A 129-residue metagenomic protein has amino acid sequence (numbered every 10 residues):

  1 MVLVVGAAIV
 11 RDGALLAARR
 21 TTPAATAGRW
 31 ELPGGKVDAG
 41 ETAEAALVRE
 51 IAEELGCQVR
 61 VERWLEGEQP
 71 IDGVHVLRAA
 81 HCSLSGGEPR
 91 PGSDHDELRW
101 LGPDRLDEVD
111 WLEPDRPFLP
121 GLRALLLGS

Functional and structural regions predicted by a protein language model:
M1-L16, K36: Conserved N-terminal beta-strand and adjoining loop/helix that marks the start of the Nudix/MutT-like hydrolase domain
L3-V5, G13, H75-R78, D96: Change "...and in nucleic-acid phosphodiester-cleaving endonucleases..." to "...and in nucleic-acid processing enzymes
A14-E53, C57: Conserved Nudix-box catalytic region and its N-terminal flanking loop in Nudix hydrolases and closely related
A52, Q58, E62, L127: HhH-family (HhH-GPD) DNA N-glycosylase catalytic core used in base-excision repair
Q58, E66-R90, R99, P103 (+2 more regions): Active-site-adjacent beta-strand/loop module that shapes the phosphate/pyrophosphate-binding cleft
R123-S129: Generic C-terminal helix-cap and adjacent flexible tail
